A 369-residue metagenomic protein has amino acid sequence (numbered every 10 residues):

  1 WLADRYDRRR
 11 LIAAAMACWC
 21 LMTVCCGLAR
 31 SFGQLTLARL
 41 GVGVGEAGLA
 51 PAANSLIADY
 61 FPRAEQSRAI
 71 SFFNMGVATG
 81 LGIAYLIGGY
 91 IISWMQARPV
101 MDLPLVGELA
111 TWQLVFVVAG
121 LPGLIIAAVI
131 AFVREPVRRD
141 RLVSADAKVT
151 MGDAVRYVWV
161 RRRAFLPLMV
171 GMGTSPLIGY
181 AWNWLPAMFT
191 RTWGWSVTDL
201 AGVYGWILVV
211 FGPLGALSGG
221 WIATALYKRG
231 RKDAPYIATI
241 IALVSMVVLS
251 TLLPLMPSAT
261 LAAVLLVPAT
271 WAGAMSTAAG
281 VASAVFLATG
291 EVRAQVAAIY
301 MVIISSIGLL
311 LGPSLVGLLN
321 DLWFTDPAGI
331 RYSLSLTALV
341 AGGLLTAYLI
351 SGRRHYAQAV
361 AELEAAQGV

Functional and structural regions predicted by a protein language model:
W1-G33: Conserved MFS/SLC helix-loop-helix module at the cytosolic interface between two early adjacent transmembrane helices
D7, L28-Q34, G45, P62 (+1 more regions): Helix-breaking motifs and short loop linkers at transmembrane-helix boundaries and internal kinks in secondary membrane
A38-A78: Cytoplasmic helix-loop-helix junction between adjacent transmembrane helices in 12-TM secondary transporters
F73-A131: Helix-loop-helix hairpin linking two adjacent transmembrane segments in secondary transporters
S93-A119, S196, A234-I237, L318-V340: A membrane-interface helix-boundary motif in multi-pass transporters
A131-D153, V360-A366: Flexible cytoplasmic inter-helical loops of multi-pass small-molecule transporters
R162-L217, A272-T277, V281, G308-V316: Extracytoplasmic gate region of multi-pass secondary transporters
K232-G280: C-terminal transmembrane helical hairpin of 12-TM major facilitator-type secondary transporters
